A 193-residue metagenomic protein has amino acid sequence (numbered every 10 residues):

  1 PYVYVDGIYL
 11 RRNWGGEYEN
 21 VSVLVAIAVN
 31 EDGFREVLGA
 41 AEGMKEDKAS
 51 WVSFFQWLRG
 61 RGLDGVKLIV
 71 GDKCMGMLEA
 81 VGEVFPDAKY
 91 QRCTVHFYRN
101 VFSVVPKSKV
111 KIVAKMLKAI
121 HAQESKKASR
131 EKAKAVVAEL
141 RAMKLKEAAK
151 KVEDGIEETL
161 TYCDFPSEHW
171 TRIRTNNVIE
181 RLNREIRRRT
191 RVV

Functional and structural regions predicted by a protein language model:
P1-V70, M75, E79, V84-D87 (+2 more regions): RNase H-like nuclease fold core
Y18, G43-D47, I69, C93 (+4 more regions): A generic short alpha-helical patch detector that favors 3-5-residue windows in or near N-terminal regions
A41-M44, K67, G71, S103 (+5 more regions): Hydrophobic alpha-helical scaffolding
R59, L63, G82-P86, F102 (+5 more regions): Hydrophobic/aromatic-lined pockets within catalytic cores
L68-M75, A80-M116: Conserved beta-strand -> loop -> alpha-helix junction used to position metal-binding or nucleic-acid-contacting
Q123-V193: Acidic/histidine-rich catalytic cores and adjacent linkers of DNA breakage/strand-transfer/modification proteins
